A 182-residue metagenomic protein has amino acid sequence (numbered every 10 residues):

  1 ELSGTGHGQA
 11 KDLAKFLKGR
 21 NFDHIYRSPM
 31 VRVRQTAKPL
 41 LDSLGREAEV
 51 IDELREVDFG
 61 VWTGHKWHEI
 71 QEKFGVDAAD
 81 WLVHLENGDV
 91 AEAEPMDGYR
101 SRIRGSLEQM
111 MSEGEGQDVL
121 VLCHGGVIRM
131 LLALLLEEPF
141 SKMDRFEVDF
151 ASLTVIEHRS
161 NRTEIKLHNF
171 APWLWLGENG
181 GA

Functional and structural regions predicted by a protein language model:
E1-D12: Short catalytic helix/loop segments, enriched in acidic residues and glycine and frequently bearing histidine
K11-A79: Phosphate-coordination/substrate-recognition cap region in phosphate-metabolizing enzymes
K18-N21, M110-D118: Glycine-rich phosphate-binding loop signature in dinucleotide/nucleotide-binding domains
R27-S28, S101, L122-C123: Short beta-strand scaffold positions
V57-E69, S112-Q117, A133-A182: Acidic, low-complexity terminal tails and accessory targeting/binding regions of phosphate-metabolizing enzymes
V76-G98: Short glycine/proline- and acidic residue-enriched helix-loop micro-motifs that form flexible lids or anion-recognition
G114-I128: A glycine-rich beta-strand to alpha-helix segment that forms a phosphate/ribose-binding loop at ligand/cofactor sites
